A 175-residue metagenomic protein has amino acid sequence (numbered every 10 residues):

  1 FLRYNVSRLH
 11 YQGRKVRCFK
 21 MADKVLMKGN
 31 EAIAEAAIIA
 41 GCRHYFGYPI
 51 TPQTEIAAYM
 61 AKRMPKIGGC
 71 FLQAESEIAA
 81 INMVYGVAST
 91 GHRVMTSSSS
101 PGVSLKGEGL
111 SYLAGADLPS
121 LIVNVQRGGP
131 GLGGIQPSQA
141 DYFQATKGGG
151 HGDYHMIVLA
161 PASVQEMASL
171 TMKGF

Functional and structural regions predicted by a protein language model:
F1-K20: Short, Lys/Arg-enriched N-terminal segments with co-localized hydrophobic residues within the first ~10-30 amino acids
R17-G148, H155: Thiamine diphosphate
P137-F175: Conserved thiamine diphosphate
